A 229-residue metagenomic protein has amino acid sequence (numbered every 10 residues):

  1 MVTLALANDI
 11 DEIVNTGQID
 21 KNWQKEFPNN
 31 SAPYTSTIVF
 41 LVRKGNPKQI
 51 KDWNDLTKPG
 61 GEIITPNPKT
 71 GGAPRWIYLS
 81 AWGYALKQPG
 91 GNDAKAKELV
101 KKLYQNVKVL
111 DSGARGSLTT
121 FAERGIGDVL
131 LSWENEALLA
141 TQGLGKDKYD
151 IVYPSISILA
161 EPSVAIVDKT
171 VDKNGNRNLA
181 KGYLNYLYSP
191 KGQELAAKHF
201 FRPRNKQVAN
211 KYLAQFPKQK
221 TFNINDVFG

Functional and structural regions predicted by a protein language model:
M1-T70: N-terminal segment of the mature folded domain
A7-D11, F40, G45-K48, P68-A73 (+4 more regions): Solvent-exposed loop/turn segments at secondary-structure junctions within structured extracellular/periplasmic domains
N8-E12, K51, G72-W76, S80 (+9 more regions): Extracytoplasmic/secreted proteins, especially bacterial periplasmic and envelope-associated proteins
A32-F40, L99-Y104, D111-S112, L144-R177 (+1 more regions): Periplasmic-binding protein-like
V42-K44, G60-P89, Y104-V107, Y153-P154: Short beta-strand->loop
G45-K51, T70, G83-G91, T170-A180: Short helix-loop capping/hinge motifs at secondary-structure junctions, enriched in acidic/polar residues
Q88-I156: Ligand-binding pocket segment of bilobal, Venus flytrap-like solute-binding proteins
V171-G229: Extracellular/periplasmic juxtamembrane helices and adjacent flexible linkers that interface with membrane partners
